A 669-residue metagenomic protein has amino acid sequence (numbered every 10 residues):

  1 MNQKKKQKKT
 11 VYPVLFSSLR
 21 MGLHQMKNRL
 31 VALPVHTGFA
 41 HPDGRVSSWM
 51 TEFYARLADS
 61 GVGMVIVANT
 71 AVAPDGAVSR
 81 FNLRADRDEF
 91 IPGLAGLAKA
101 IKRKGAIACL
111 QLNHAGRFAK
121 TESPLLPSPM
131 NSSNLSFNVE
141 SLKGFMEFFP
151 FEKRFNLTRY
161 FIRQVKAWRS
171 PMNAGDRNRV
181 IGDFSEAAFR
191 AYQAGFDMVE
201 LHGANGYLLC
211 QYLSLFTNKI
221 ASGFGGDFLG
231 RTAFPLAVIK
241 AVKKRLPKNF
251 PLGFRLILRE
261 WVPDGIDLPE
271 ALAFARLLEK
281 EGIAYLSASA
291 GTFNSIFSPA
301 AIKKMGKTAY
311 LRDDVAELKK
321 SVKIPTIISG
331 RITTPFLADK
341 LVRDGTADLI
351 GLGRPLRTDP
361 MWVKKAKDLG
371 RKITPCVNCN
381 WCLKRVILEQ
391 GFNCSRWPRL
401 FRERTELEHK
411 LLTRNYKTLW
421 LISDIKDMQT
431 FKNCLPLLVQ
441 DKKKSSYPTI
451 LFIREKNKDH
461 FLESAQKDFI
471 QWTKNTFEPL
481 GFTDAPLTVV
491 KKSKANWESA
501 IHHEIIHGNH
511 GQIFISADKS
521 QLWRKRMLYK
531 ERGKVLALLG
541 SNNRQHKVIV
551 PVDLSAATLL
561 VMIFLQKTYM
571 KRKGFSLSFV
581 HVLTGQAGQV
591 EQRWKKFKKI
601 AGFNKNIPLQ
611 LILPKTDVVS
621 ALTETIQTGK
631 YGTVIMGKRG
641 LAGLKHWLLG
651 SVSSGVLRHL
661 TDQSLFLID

Functional and structural regions predicted by a protein language model:
M1-Y416: Flavin-dependent oxidoreductase catalytic cores
A32, L110-L112, F254, I328 (+6 more regions): Structural beta-sheet core signal
K104, K248, E281, V322 (+6 more regions): Helix C-cap/helix->beta junction micro-motif
T413-K467, E478-A485, Q545-Q610: Small/aliphatic-rich secondary-structure junction motif
L421-I425, K491-K492, I515-K519, V552-L554 (+1 more regions): Structural motif
K432, V439, E498-K547, I626-D669: Gly/Ser-rich helix-loop-strand patches that form or flank binding pockets for ribonucleotide-derived cofactors
V489-A500, L613-V619: Charged docking surfaces used in two-component/phosphorelay signaling
